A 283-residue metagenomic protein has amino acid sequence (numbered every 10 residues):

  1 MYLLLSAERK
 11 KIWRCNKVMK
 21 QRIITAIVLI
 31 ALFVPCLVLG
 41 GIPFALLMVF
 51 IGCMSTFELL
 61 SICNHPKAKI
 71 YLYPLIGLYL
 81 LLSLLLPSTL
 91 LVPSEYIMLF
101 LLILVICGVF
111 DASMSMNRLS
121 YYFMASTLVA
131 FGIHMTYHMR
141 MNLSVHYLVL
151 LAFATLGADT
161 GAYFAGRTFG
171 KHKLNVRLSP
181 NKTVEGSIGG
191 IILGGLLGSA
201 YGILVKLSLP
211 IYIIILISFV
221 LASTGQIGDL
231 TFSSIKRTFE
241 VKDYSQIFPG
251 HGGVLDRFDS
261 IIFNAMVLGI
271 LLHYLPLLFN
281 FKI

Functional and structural regions predicted by a protein language model:
M1-Y2, P276: Short regulatory "switch" loops immediately downstream of catalytic or recognition motifs within protein catalytic
Y2, S6-A7, I12-T183, S187-F219: Membrane-embedded alpha-helical bundles of polytopic integral membrane proteins
M54-C63, T155-K171, N175, V184 (+1 more regions): Acidic (Asp/Glu-rich) catalytic motifs at the cytosolic membrane interface
L85-L86, F258, Y274: Residue-level recognition of alpha-helix termini/interfacial anchor residues
Y122-F123, I262-I270: Repeat-unit-sized solenoid/scaffold elements
L197, Y201, V267-L272: Hydrophobic alpha-helical transmembrane segments that constitute the membrane-spanning cores of multi-pass membrane
L272-I283: Juxtamembrane boundary at the C-terminal end of a transmembrane helix
